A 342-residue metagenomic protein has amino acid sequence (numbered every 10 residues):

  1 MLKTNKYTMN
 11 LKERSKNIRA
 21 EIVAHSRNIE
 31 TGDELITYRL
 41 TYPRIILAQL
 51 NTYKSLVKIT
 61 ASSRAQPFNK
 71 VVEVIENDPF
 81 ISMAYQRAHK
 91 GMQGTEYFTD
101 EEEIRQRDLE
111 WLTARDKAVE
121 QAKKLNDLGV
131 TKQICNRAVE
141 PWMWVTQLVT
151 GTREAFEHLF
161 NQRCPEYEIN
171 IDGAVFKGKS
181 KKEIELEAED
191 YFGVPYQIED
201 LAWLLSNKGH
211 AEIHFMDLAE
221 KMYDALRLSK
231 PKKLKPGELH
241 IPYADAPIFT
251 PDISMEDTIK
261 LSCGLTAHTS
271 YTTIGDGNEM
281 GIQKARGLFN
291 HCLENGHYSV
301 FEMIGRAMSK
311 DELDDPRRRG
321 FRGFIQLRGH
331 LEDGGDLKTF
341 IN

Functional and structural regions predicted by a protein language model:
M1-N342: A conserved ligand/cofactor-binding region detector
